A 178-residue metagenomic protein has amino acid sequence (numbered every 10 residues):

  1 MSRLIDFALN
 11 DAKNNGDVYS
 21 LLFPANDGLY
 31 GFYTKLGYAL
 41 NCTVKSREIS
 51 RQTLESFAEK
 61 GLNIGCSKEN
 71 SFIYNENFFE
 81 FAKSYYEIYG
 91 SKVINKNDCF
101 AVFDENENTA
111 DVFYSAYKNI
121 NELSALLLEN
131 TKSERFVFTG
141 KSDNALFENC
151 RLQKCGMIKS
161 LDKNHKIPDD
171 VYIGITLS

Functional and structural regions predicted by a protein language model:
M1-A12, K35, K118-N130: Conserved acetyl-CoA-binding loop-helix of GNAT-fold acetyltransferases
I5, N10-N26, T131-K141: Conserved GNAT acetyl-CoA-binding A-motif
D6-A8, D27-G28, L40-N41, S46: Core nucleotidyl-transferase/polymerase catalytic module
K13, L36-A116: Amide-forming acyltransferase catalytic core, primarily the GNAT-like/NAT-type and related acyltransferase folds
F23, L29-K35: Basic (Lys/Arg-enriched) interaction patch that binds polyanionic ligands
T34-T43, L146-K154: Conserved acetyl-CoA-binding loop of GNAT-fold acetyltransferases
V112-K118, F138-D143: Structural motif
E148-S178: C-terminal functional modules
